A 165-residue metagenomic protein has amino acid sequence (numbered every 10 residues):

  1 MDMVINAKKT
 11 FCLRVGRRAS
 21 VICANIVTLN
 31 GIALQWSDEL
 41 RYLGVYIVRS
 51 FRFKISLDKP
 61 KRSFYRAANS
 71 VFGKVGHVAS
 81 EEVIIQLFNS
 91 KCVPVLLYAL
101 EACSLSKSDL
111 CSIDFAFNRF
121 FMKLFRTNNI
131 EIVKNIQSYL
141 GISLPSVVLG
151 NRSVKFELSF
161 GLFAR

Functional and structural regions predicted by a protein language model:
M3-E39: Short, conserved micro-motifs composed of acidic
A7-K9, E82-Q86, A99-K107, E131-Q137 (+1 more regions): Short coil/turn segments at secondary-structure boundaries
F11-V15, V21, I55-S63, K123: Structured, non-transmembrane catalytic/binding cores
G31-S104: Basic, alpha-helical interaction scaffolds
D109-R165: A terminal-accessory region detector
